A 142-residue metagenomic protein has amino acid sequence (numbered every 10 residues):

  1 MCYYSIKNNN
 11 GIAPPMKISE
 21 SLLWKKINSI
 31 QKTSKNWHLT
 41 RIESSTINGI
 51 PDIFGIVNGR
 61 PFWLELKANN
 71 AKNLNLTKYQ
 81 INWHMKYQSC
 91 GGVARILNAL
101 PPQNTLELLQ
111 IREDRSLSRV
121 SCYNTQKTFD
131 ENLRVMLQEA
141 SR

Functional and structural regions predicted by a protein language model:
M1-S44: Acidic-basic catalytic patches of nuclease active cores, encompassing PD-(D/E)XK and other metal-cofactor nuclease
N8, S121-R142: Charged phosphate-binding loop/patch that engages nucleotide di/tri-phosphates or the phosphate backbone of nucleic
G49: Beta-rich catalytic cores
I53-G55, F62-N70: Conserved catalytic cores of phosphodiester-cleaving nucleases, focusing on short active-site segments
N58-R60, P102: Short strand-connecting beta-turns/loops that link adjacent beta-strands
L74-I96: Short, charged, amphipathic alpha-helix that recurs within catalytic cores of restriction-modification and other
Q88-D114: Nucleic-acid nuclease catalytic cores
